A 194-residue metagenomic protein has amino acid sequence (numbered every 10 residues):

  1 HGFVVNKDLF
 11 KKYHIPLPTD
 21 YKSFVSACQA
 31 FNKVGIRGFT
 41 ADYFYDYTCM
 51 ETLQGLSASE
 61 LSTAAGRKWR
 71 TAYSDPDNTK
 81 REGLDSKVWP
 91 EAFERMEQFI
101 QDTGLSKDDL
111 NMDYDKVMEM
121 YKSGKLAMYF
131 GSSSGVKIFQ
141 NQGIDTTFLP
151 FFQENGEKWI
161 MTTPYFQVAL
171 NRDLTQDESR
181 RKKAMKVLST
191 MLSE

Functional and structural regions predicted by a protein language model:
H1-L9, V25, R37-G38, L149-M161: A structural signal for short loop-to-beta-strand junctions that line the ligand-binding cleft of periplasmic/secreted
K12-L17, E97-M112, K125, Q142-D145: A local structural motif
Y13, Q140-E194: Extracytoplasmic/periplasmic substrate-recognition and gating elements
Y21-S26, K107-K122: Short helix-initiation/N-cap motifs at beta->coil->alpha
V25-R81: Extracytoplasmic/periplasmic solute-binding protein
C28-A30, T71-L110: Glycine-centered hinge/linker elements that transmit conformational signals in sensory and ligand-binding systems
D42, Y114, F130-V136, P164-F166: Beta->alpha turn/N-cap motifs
A127-S132, T147: Paired acidic/hydrophobic, glycine-rich loop segments that form the ligand-binding mouth/hinge of periplasmic-binding
